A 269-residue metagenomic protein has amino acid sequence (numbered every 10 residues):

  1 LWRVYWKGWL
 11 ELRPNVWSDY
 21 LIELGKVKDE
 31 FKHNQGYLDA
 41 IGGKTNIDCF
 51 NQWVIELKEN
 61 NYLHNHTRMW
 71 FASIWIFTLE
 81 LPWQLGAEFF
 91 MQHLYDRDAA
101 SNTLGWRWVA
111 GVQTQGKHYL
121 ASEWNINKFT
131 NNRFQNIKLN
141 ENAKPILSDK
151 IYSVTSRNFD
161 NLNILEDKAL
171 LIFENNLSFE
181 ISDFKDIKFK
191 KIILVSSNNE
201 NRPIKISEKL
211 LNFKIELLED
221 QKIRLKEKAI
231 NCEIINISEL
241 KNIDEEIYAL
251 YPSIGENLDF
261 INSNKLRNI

Functional and structural regions predicted by a protein language model:
L1-L165: Active-site-proximal binding-pocket segments
L1-V4, G8, L12-K28, G42 (+4 more regions): Trp/Phe/Arg-rich N-terminal binding region typifying the photolyase-homology
